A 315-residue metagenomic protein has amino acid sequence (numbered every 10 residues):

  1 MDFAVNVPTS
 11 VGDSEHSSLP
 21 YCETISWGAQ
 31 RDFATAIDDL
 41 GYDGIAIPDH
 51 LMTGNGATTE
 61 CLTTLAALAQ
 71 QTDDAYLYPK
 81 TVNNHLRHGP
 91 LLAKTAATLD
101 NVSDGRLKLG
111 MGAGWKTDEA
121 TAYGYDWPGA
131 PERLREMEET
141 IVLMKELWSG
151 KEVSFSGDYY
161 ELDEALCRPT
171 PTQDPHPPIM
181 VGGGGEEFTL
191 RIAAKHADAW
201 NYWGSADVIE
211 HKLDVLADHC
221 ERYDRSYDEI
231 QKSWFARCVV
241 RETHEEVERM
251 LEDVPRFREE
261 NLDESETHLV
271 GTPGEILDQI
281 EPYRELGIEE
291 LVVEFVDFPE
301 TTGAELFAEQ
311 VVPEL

Functional and structural regions predicted by a protein language model:
M1, H16, H85-H196, E210-L216 (+2 more regions): Internal, glycine-rich beta/alpha segment that forms the wall or movable "lid" of small-molecule/cofactor binding
M1-Q71, P175-P177, E294: N-terminal beta1-alpha1-beta2 module of alpha/beta enzyme domains
M1-Y21, K116-T121, D158-P177, C238-T267: N-terminal small/glycine-rich loop or linker at the start of catalytic domains across soluble metabolic enzymes
F3-V7, I45-I47, Y76-K80, L107-M111 (+4 more regions): Hydrophobic faces of well-ordered beta-strands that scaffold small-molecule active sites in alpha/beta enzyme cores
T9-G28, V82-P90, P175-G185, L262-G274: Active-site mouth loops of central-metabolism enzymes
T24-I37, L92-T95, G182-K195, R249-M250 (+1 more regions): Short, acidic/polar
I37, G41, D49, L68 (+12 more regions): Conserved, mostly hydrophobic/aromatic
T58-P79, E136-L143, L147, E305-L315: Alpha-helix-loop-beta-strand connector modules within alpha/beta enzyme cores
